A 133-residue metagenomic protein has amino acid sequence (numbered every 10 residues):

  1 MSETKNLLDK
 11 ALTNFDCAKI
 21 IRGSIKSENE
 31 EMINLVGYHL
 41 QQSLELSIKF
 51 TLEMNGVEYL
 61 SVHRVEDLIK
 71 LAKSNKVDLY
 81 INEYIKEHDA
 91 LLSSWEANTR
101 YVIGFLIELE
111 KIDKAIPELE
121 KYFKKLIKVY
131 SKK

Functional and structural regions predicted by a protein language model:
M1-K133: Terminal alpha-helical segments
